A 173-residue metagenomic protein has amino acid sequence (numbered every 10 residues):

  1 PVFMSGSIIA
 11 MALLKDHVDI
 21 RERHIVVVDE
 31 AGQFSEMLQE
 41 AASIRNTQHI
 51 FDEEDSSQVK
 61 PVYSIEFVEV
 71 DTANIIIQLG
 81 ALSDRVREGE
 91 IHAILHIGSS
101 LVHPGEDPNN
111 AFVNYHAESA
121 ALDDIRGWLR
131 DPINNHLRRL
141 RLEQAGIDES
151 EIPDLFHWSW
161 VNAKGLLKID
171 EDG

Functional and structural regions predicted by a protein language model:
P1-G173: Extracytoplasmic/periplasmic domains immediately adjacent to an N-terminal transmembrane anchor in multi-pass membrane
